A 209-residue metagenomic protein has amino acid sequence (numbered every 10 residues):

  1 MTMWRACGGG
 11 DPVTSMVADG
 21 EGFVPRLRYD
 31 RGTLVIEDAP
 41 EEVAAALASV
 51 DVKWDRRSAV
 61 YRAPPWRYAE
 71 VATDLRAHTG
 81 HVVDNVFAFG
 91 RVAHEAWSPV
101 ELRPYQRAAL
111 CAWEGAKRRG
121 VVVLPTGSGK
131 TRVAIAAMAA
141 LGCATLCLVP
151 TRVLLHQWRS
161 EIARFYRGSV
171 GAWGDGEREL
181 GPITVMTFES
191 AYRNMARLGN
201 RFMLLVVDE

Functional and structural regions predicted by a protein language model:
M1-A108: Accessory DNA-engaging acidic/polar modules
D38, V149, G174: Short beta-strand/turn micro-motifs composed of small residues that flank or help shape donor/cofactor-binding pockets
D51, P182, M203: Conserved acidic residues
A116-M138: Walker A/P-loop
V122, C147, T184-M186, L205: Hydrophobic positions in the central parallel beta-sheet of the AAA+
R132-V133, M138-R164: Conserved Walker A/P-loop ATP-binding site and its immediately adjacent core in helicase/helicase-like ATPase domains
R164-R197: Inter-Walker segment of RecA-like/P-loop motor cores
R197-E209: SF2 helicase catalytic motif II
